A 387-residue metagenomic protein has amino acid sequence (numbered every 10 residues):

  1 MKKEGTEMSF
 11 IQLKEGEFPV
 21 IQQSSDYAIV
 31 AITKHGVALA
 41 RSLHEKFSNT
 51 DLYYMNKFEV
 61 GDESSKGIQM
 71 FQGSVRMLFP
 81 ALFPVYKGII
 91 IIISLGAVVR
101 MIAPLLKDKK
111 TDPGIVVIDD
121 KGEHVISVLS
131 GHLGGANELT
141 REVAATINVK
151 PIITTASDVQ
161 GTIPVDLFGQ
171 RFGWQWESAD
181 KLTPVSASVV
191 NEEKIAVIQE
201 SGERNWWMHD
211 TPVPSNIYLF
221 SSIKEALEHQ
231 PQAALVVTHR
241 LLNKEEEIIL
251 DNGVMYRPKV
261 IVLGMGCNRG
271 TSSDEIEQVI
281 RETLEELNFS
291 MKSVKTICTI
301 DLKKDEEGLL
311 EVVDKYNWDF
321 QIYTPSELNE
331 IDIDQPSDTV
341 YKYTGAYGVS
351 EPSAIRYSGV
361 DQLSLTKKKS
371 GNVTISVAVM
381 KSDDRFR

Functional and structural regions predicted by a protein language model:
K2-E7: Short, Lys/Arg-enriched N-terminal segments with co-localized hydrophobic residues within the first ~10-30 amino acids
S9-S48: A short, flexible N-terminal coil/short beta segment enriched in small residues
I32-E45, N49-V60, Q69-S74, P84 (+6 more regions): Conserved mixed alpha/beta catalytic, RNA-binding, or beta-rich assembly cores of soluble enzyme, regulatory
D62-S64, I163, D332-I333: Short Asp/Glu-rich motifs
G67-L95, V312-K315, D319-F320: Short, structured active-site "lid" loops
G96, S157, S326: Residue-level "edge-of-site" marker
E275, R281-E282, K292-A354, S358-L365 (+1 more regions): C-terminal non-catalytic interaction/assembly regions of soluble proteins
T374-R387: Charge-patterned, long linear interaction tracts outside catalytic cores
